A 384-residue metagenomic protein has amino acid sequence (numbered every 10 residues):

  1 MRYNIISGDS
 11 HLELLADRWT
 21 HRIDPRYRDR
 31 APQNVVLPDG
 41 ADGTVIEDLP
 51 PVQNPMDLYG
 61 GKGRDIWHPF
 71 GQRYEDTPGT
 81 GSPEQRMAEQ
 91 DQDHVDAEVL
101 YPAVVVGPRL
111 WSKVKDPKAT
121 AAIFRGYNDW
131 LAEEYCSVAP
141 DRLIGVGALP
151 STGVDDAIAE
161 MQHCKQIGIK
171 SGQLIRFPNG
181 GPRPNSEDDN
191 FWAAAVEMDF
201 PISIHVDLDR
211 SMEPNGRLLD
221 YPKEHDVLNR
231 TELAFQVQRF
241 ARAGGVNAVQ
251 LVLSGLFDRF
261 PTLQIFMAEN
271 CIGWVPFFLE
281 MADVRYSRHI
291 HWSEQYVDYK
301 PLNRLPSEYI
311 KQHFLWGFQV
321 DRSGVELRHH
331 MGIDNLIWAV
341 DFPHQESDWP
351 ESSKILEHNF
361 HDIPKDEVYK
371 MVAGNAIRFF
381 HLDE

Functional and structural regions predicted by a protein language model:
R2-I6, L14-Q92, D96-A97, D129-S137 (+8 more regions): Mid-to-C-terminal alpha-helical segments outside catalytic/metal-binding sites
I5, P69-P78, D91-K113, L143-P150 (+1 more regions): Divalent metal-dependent hydrolysis catalytic cores, especially in the metallo-beta-lactamase
I6-E13, S203-D207: Histidine-centered catalytic micro-motifs
E13-A16, E98-L100, V106-S112, G153-A157 (+4 more regions): Short catalytic/ligand-binding loop motif for oxyanion handling, primarily in non-cytosolic enzymes, centered on
D76, T120-F124, Q238-V246: Short acidic-aromatic active-site loops that bind/stabilize oxyanions
Q92-H94, V105-E133, V154-Q166, G180-N185 (+1 more regions): Active-site loop-helix segments enriched in His/Asp/Glu that coordinate and activate a nucleophilic water at divalent
R109-K113, V237, S353: Short acidic, glycine/proline-rich loop/turn micro-motifs
D141-I144, L149, D155, M161-M331 (+1 more regions): Catalytic pocket-lining loop regions of alpha/beta-barrel enzymes, especially the amidohydrolase/enolase/GH5 lineages
